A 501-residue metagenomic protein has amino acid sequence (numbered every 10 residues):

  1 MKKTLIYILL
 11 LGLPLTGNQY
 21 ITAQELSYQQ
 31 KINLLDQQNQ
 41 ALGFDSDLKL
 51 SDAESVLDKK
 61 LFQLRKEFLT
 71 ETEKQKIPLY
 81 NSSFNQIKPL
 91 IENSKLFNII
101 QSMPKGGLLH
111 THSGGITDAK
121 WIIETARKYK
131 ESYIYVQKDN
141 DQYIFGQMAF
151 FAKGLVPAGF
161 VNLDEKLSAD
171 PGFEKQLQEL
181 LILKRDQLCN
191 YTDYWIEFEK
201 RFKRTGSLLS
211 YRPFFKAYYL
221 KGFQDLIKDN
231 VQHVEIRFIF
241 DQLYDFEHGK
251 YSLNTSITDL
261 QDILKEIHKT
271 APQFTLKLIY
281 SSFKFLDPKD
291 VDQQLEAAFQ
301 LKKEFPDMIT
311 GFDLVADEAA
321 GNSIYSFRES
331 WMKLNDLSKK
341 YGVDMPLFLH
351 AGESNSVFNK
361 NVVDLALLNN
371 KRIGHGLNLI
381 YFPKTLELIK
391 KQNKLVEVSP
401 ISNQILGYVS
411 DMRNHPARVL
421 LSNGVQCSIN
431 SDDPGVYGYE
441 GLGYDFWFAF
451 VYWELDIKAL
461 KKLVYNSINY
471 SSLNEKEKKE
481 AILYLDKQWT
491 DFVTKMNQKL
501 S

Functional and structural regions predicted by a protein language model:
M1-Q24: Bacterial Sec-dependent N-terminal signal peptides
Q24-L347, A351-R372, N378-L395, P400-S501: Metal-cofactor-binding active-site regions of metalloenzymes
